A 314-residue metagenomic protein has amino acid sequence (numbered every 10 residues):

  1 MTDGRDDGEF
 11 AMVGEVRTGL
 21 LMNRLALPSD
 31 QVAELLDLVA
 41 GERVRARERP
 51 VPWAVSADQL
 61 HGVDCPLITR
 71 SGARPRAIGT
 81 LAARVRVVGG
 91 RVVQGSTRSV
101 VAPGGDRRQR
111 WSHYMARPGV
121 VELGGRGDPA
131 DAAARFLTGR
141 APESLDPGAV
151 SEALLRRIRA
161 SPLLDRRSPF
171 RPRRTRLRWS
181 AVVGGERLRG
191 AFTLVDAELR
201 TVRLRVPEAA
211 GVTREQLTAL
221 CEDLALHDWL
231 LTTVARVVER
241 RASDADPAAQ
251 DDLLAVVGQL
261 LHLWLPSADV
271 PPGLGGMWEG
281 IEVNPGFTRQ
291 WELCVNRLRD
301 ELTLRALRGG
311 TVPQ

Functional and structural regions predicted by a protein language model:
M1-V195: Short Lys/Arg-enriched alpha/beta "domain-start" segment
P28, S56, D128, D146 (+7 more regions): Serine/threonine-rich low-complexity intrinsically disordered regions
V55-A83, V206-A209, T232, V295-P313: Generic hydrophobic segment detector
A181-A245: Extended, charged amphipathic alpha-helical segments
D223-A225, W229-Q314: Membrane-associated alpha-helical segments
